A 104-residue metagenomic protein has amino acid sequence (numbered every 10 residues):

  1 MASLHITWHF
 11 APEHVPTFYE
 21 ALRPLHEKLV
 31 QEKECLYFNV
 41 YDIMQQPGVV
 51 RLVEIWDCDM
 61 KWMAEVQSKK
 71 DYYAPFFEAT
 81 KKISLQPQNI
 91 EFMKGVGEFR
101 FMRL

Functional and structural regions predicted by a protein language model:
M1-A2, T17, C35: Short, flexible segments with low predicted structural confidence
A2-H9, N39-S68: Short, well-ordered beta-strand segments in beta-rich or mixed alpha/beta enzyme and ligand-binding folds
H9-Y19: Short, surface-exposed ligand-recognition loops at beta-strand->loop->(often short) alpha-helix junctions that present
H14, G48, Y72: Short phosphate-engaging motifs
H14-P16, M60-W62, E98: Residue-level signal for secondary-structure boundary sites
K28-L36, I55-E91: An amphipathic, aromatic/His-enriched active-site/gating alpha helix that lines ligand/cofactor pockets
N39-G48, P75-L104: Glycine-rich beta-strand-turn "strand-cap" elements at beta-sheet edges
